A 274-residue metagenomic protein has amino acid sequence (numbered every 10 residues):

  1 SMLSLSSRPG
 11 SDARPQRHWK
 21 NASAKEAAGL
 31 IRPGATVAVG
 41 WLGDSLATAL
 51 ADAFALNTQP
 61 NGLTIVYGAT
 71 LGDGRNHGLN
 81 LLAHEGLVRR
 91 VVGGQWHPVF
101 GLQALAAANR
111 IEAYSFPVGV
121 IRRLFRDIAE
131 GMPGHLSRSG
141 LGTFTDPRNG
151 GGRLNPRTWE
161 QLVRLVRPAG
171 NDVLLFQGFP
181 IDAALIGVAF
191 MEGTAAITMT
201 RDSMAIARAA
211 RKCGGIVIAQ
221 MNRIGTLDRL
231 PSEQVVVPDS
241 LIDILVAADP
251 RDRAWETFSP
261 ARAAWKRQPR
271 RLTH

Functional and structural regions predicted by a protein language model:
L3-H274: Conserved alpha/beta enzyme-core scaffold
